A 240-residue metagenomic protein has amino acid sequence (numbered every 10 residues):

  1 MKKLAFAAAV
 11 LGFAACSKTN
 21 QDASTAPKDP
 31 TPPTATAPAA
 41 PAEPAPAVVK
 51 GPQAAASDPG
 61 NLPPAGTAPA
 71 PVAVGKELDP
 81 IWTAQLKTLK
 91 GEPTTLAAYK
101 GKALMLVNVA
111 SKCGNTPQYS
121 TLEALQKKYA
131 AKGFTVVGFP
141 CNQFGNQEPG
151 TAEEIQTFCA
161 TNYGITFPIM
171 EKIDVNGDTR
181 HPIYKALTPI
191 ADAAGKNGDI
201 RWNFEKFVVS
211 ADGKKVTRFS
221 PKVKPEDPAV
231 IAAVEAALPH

Functional and structural regions predicted by a protein language model:
M1-A14: Sec-dependent bacterial lipoprotein signal peptides
C16-T25: Bacterial lipoprotein signal-peptidase II cleavage site
S24-A54, D58-A65, V74-L78: Post-signal peptide N-terminal segment of mature Sec-exported envelope proteins
D58-A97, H181-P182: N-terminal "domain-start" segment that seeds a small globular fold
N108-K112: Amphipathic alpha-helical repeat scaffolds
N115-H181: Structural microenvironment flanking redox-active thiols in thiol-disulfide oxidoreductases
P182-K185, P189-H240: Thiol-/selenol-based redox modules, centered on thioredoxin-like and closely related oxidoreductase domains
